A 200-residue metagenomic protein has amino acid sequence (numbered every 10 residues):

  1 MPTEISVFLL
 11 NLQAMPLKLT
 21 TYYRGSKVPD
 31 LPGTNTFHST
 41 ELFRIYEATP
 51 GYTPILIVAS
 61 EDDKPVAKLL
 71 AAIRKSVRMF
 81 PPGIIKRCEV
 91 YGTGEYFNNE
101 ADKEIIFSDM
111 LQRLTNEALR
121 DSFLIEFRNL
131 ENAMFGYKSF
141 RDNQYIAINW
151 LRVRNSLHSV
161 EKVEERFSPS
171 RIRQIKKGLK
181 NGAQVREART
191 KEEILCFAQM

Functional and structural regions predicted by a protein language model:
L9-Y23, F140-M200: Acyltransferase donor/substrate-recognition loop-hinge adjacent to the catalytic core
L12, R44-N116: Conserved donor-binding loop and adjoining core beta-sheet/short helix segment in diverse acyl/aminoacyl transferases
S26-L42: Conserved GNAT-fold acetyl-CoA-binding loop/helix
V58, P65-L70, F123-N129, R186-A188: A structural signal for short, well-ordered beta-strand segments and their strand-loop junctions that often border
R74-S76, E131-M134, V160, E193: Short, solvent-exposed loop/turn segments at secondary-structure junctions
K103-N149: Non-catalytic accessory segments adjacent to catalytic cores
